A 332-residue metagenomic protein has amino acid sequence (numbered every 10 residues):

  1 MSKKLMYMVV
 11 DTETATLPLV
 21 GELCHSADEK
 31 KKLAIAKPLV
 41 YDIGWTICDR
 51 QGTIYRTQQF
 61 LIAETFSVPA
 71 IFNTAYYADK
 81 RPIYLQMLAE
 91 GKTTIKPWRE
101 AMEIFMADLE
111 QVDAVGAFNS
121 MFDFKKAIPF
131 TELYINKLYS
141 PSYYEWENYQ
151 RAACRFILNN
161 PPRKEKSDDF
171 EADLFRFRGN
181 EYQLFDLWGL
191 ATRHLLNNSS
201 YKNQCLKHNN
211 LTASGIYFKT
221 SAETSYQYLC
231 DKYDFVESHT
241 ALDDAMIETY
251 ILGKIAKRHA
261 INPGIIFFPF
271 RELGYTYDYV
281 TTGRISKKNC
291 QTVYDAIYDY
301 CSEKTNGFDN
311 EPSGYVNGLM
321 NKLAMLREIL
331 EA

Functional and structural regions predicted by a protein language model:
M1, L330-A332: Short intrinsically disordered terminal tails
K3-E132: Conserved non-catalytic scaffold segment of RNase H-like nuclease domains
Q59-I62, W188-T192, K232-D243: Acidic carboxylate-rich catalytic motifs and surrounding loops in phosphoryl-/glycosyl-chemistry enzymes
A78-N203: Conserved DEDDh/DEDDy metal-dependent 3′-5′ exonuclease domain
A114-M121, K125-K126, Q204-K287: Acidic, Mg2+-coordinating catalytic module of metal-dependent nucleases/exonucleases that use a two-metal-ion mechanism
G283-C301: Short amphipathic alpha-helical heptad-repeat segments
S302-V316: Charged, low-complexity interaction regions
L319-L330: Repeat-associated, polar segments at repeat-unit boundaries in modular proteins
